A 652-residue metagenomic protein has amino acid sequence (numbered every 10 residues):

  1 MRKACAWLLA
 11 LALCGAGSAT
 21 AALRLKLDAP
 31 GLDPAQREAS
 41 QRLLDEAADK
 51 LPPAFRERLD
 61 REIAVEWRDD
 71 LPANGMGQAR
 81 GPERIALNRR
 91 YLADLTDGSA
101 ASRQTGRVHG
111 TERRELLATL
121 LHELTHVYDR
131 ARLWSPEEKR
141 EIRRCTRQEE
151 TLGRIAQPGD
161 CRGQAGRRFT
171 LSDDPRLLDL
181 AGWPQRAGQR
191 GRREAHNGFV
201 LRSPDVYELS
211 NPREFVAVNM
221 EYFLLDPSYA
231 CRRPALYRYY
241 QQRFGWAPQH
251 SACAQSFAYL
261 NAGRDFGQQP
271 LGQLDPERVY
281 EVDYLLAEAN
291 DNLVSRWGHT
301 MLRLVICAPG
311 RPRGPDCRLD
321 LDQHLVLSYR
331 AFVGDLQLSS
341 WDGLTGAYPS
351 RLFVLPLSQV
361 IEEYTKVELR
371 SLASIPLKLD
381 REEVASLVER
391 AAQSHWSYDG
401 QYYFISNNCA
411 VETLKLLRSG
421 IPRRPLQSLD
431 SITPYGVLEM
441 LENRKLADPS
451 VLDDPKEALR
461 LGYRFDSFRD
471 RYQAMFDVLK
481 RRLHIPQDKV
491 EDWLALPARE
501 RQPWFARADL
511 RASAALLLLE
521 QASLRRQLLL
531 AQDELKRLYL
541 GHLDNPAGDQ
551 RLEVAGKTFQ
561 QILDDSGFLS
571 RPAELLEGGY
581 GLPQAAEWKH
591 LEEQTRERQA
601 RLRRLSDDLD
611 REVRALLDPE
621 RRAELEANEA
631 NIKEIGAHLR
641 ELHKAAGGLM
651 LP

Functional and structural regions predicted by a protein language model:
A6-A16: Bacterial N-terminal signal peptides
A22-G98, G159-G163: Auxiliary, metal-adjacent structural segments of Zn-dependent hydrolase domains
A29-E38, R103-E115, R202-Y207, A287-D291 (+2 more regions): Second-shell loop/turn segments in exported
R80-T119, R278-L369, Y403, R611-R621: Glycine-rich catalytic cores of cysteine/serine-nucleophile enzymes that process amide/ester linkages in cell-envelope
S99-T105, R130, S135-E208, V218 (+2 more regions): Activation targets extended, charge/polar-rich intrinsically disordered C-terminal tails
R114-R132, A217: Active-site recognition of the HExxH zinc-binding catalytic motif
A187-N197, G272-V279, V294-S295, H299 (+1 more regions): Active-site-adjacent bridging/hinge elements
Q241-A289, W297-H299, P312: N-terminal regions that are enriched for targeting/export leaders and immediately downstream pro/stem segments
